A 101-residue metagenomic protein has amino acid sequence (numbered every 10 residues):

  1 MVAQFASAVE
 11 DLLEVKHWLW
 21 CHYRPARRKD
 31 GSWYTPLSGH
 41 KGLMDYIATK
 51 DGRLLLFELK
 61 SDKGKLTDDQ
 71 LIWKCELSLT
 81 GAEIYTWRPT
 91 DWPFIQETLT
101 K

Functional and structural regions predicted by a protein language model:
M1-K101: Catalytic phosphate/metal-binding cores of nucleic-acid and nucleotide-processing enzymes, i.e., regions that mediate
